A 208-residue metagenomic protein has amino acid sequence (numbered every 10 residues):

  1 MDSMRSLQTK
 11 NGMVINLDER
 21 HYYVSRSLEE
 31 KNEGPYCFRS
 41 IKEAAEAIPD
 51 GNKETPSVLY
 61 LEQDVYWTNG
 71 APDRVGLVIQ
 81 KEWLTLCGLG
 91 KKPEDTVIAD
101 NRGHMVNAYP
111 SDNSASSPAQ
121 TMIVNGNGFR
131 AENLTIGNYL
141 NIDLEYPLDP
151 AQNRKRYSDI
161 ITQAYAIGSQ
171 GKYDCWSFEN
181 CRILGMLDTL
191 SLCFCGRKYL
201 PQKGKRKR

Functional and structural regions predicted by a protein language model:
D2-I15, G70-A71: Long, low-hydrophobicity, solvent-exposed regions enriched in small/turn-prone and acidic residues
V14-L17, G51-T55, Y60, L77-Q80 (+1 more regions): Intrinsically disordered, low-complexity regulatory regions enriched in Ser/Pro/Gly/Thr and acidic residues
V24-Y60: Acidic Gly/Asp/Thr-rich repetitive segments characteristic of extracellular carbohydrate-active and adhesion proteins
E30-Y36, P56, N69, W83-S158: Right-handed parallel beta-helix/beta-spiral solenoid domain characteristic of secreted/periplasmic
F38-G51, W67-K81, L86, S191-C195: Short, T/G/N/S-enriched strand-turn elements that build extracellular solenoid repeat scaffolds
L59-Q63, I167: Extended hydrophobic secondary-structure segments that form protein cores and membrane-embedded regions
A115-R208: Right-handed parallel beta-helix
